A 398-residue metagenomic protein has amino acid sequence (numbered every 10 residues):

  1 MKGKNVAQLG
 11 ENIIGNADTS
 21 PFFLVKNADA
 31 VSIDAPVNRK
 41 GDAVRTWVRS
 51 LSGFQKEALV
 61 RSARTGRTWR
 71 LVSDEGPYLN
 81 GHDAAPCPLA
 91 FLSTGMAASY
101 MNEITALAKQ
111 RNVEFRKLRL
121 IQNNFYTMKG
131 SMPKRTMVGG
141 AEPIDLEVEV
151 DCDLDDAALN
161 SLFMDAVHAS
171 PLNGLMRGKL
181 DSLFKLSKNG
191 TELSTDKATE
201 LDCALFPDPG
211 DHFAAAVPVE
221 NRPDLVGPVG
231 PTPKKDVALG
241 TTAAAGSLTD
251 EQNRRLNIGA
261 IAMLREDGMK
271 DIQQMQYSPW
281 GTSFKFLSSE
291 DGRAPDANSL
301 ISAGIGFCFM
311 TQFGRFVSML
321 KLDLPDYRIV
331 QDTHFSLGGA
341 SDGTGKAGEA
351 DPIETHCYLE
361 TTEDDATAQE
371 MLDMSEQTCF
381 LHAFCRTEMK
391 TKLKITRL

Functional and structural regions predicted by a protein language model:
K2-S93, T105-A303, F313-L398: Extended beta-strand/beta-hairpin segments
M96: Short, glycine- and charge-enriched coil/turn segments that flank and shape catalytic ligand pockets
S99-Y100, C308-F309: Alpha-helical metal-binding/catalytic segments enriched in His/Glu/Asp
